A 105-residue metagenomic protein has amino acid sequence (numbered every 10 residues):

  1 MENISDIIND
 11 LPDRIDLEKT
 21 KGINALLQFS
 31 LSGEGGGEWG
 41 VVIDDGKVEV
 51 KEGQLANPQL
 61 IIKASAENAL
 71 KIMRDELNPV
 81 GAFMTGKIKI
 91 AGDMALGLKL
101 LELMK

Functional and structural regions predicted by a protein language model:
M1-K105: Feature captures hydrophobic
